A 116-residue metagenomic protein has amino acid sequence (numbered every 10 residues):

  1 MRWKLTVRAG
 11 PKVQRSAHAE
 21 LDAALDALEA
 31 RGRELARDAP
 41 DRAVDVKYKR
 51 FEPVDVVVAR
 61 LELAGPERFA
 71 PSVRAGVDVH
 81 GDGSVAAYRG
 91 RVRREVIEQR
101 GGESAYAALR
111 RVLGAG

Functional and structural regions predicted by a protein language model:
M1-V13: Short aromatic-glycine-(Arg/Gly/Cys) micro-motifs in beta-strand/loop hairpins
R2, A17-H18, V57-A59: Broad hydrophobic/π-residue packing in well-ordered secondary structure
K4-T6, E20-D22, D41: Polyanion-binding and phosphate-handling cores
G10-A23: A short, exposed loop/beta-hairpin motif centered on an aromatic-Gly-Thr core
E20-A36: A short, charged, amphipathic alpha-helix used as a generic interaction element across diverse proteins
R37-G116: Short, mixed-charge low-complexity intrinsically disordered segments
